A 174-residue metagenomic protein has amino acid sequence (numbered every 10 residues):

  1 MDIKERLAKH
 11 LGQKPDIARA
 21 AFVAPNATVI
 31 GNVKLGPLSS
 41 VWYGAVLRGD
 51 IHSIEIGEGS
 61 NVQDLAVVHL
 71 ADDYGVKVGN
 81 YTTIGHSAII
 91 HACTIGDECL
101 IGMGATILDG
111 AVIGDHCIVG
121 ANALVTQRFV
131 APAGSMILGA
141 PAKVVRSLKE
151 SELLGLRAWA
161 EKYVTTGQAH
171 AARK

Functional and structural regions predicted by a protein language model:
M1-D16, D50, E58, D64-A66 (+3 more regions): Glycine-rich hexapeptide-repeat left-handed beta-helix
G12, I17-N61, L65-L70: A positional/architectural concept
